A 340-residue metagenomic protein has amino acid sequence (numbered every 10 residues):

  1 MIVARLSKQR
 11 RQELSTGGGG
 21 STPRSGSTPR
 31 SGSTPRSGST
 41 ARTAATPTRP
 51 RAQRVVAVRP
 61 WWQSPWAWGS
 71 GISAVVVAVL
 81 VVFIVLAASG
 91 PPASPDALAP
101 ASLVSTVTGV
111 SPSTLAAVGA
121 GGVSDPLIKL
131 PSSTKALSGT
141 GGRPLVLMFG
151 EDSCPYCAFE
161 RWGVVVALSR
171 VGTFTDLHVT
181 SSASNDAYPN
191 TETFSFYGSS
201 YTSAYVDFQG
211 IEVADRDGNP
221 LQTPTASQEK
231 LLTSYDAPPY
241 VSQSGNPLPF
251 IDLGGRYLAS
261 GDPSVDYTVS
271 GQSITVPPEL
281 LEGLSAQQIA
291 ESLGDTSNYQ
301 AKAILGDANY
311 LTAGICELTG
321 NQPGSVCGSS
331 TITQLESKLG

Functional and structural regions predicted by a protein language model:
I2-L145, F159, S169, T173-G340: Non-globular targeting/processing and membrane-anchoring segments
L145-E151: Short glycine-rich or small-residue beta-strand-to-loop segments that form or flank ligand, phosphate, metal/Fe-S
E151-W162: Conserved redox-active cysteine motifs that mediate thiol-disulfide chemistry, especially di-cysteine Cys-X(1-2)-Cys
V164-L168: An acidic-aromatic
